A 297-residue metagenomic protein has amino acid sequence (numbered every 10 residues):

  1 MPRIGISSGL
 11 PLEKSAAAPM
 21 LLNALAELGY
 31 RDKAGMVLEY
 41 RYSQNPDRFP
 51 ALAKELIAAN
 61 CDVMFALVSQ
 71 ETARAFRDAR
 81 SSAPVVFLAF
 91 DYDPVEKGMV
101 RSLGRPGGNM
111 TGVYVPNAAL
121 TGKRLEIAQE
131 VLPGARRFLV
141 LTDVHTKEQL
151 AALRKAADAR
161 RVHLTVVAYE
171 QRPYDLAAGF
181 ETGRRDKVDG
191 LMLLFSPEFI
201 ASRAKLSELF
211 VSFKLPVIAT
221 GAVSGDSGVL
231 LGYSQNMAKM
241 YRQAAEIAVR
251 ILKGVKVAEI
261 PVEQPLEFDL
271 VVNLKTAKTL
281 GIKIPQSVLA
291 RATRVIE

Functional and structural regions predicted by a protein language model:
M1-E297: Short hydrophobic alpha-helices and adjacent helix-cap/hinge residues
